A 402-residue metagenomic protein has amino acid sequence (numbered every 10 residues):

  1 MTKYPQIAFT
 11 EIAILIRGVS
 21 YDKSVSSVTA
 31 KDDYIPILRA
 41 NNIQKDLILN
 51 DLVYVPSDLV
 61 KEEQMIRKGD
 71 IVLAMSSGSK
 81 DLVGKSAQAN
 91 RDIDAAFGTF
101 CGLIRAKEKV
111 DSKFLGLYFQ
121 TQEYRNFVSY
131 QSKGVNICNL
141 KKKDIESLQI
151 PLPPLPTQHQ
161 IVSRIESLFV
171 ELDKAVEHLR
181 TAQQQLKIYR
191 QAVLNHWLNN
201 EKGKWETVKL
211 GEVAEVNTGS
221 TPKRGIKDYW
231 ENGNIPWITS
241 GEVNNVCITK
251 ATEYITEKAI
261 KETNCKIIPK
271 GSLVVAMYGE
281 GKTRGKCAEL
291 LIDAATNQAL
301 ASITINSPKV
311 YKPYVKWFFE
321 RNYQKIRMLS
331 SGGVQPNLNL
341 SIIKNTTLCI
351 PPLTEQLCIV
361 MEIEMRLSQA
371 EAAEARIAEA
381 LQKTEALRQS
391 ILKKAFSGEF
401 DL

Functional and structural regions predicted by a protein language model:
M1-S20, S147-V162, V170, T181-A182 (+6 more regions): Non-catalytic DNA-recognition/assembly elements of restriction-modification systems
T2-K3, D94-C101, V110-K113, K133-P156 (+2 more regions): A short glycine-rich beta-alpha junction/loop motif
Q6, T10-S26, N41-I71, G211-I226 (+2 more regions): Sequence-specific dsDNA recognition surfaces
D22-A30, Y130-S132, E206-V208, K223-W230 (+1 more regions): Short coil/turn segments at secondary-structure boundaries
P36-R39, V72-A74, W237-T239, I268 (+1 more regions): Short hydrophobic-aromatic micro-motifs
N42-Y54, I71-F97, K113-L117, R125-Y130 (+5 more regions): Short, ligand-facing micro-motifs at secondary-structure edges
R105-D111, A294, I305-Y311: Ligand-binding loop in jelly-roll beta-barrel domains
I391-L402: Acidic, low-complexity, intrinsically disordered peripheral segments
